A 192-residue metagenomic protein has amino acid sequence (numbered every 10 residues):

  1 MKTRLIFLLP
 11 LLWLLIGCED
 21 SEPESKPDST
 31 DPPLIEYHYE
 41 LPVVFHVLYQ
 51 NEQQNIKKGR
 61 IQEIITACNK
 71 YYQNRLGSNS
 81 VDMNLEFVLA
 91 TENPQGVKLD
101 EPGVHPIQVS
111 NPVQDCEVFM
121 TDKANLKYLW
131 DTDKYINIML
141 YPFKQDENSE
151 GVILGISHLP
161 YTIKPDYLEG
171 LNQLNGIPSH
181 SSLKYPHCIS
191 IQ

Functional and structural regions predicted by a protein language model:
M1-L5: Positively charged n-region of N-terminal signal peptides that target proteins for export
L14-G17: C-terminal motif of bacterial Sec signal peptides marking the signal peptidase cleavage site
S21-I136, Y141-Q145: Propeptide-to-catalytic entry region of secreted or membrane-anchored zinc metalloproteases
K123-Q192: Active-site-proximal segment of zinc-dependent metalloprotease catalytic domains
